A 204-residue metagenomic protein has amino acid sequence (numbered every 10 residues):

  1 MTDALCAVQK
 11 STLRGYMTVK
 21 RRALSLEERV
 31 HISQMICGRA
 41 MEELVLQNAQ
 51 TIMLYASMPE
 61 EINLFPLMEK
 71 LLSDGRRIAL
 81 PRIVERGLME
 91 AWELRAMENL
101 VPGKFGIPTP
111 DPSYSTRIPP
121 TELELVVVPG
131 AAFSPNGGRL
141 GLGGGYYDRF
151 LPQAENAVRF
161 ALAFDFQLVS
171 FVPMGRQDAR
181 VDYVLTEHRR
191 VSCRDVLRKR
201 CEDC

Functional and structural regions predicted by a protein language model:
T2-E122: N-terminal active-site beta-alpha-beta segment that forms phosphate/nucleotide-binding and substrate-recognition loops
G87-C204: Conserved phosphate- and dinucleotide-binding cores of soluble alpha/beta proteins, encompassing both enzyme active
